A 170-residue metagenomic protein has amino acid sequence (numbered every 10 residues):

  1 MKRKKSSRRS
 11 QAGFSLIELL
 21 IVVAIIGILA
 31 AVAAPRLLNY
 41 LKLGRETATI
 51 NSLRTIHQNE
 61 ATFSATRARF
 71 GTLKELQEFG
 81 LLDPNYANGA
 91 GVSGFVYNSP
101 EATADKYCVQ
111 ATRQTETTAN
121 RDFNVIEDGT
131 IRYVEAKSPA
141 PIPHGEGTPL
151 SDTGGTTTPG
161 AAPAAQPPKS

Functional and structural regions predicted by a protein language model:
M1-F14: N-terminal leader/signal peptides at the extreme start of proteins
L20-R36: Alpha-helical hydrophobic helix detector
A34, N39, E75-E78: Phosphate-coordinating loops and pocket residues in cytosolic domains that bind phosphorylated ligands
R36-L53: Aliphatic-rich helix starts adjacent to a transmembrane/signal segment
Q58-I131, E135, G147-S170: Extracellular/periplasmic head regions of type IV pilus-like filament subunits
S138-P141: A short acidic/small-residue loop/turn micro-motif
